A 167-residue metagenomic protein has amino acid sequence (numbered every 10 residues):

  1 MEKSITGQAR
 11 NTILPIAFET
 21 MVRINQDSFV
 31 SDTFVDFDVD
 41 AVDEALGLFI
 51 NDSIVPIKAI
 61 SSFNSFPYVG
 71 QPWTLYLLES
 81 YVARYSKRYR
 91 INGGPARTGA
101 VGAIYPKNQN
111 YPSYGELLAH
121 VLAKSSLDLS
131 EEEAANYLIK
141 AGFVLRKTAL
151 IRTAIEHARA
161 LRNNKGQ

Functional and structural regions predicted by a protein language model:
M1-Q167: C-terminal non-catalytic scaffold/interaction domains in large multidomain proteins
